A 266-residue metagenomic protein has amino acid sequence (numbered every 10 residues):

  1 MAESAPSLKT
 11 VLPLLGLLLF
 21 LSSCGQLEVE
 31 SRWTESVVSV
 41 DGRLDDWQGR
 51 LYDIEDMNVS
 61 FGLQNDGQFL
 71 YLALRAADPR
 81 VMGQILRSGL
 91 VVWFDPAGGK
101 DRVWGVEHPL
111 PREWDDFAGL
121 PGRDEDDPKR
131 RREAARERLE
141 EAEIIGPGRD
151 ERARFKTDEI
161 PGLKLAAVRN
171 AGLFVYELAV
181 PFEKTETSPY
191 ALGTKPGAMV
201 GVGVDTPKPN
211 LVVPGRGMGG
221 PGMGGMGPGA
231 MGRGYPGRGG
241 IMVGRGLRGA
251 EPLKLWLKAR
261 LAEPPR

Functional and structural regions predicted by a protein language model:
M1-L12: Bacterial N-terminal signal peptides that target proteins for export
V11-S22: Bacterial N-terminal signal peptides
C24-R266: Structural preference for beta-rich elements and adjacent junctions enriched in aromatics
